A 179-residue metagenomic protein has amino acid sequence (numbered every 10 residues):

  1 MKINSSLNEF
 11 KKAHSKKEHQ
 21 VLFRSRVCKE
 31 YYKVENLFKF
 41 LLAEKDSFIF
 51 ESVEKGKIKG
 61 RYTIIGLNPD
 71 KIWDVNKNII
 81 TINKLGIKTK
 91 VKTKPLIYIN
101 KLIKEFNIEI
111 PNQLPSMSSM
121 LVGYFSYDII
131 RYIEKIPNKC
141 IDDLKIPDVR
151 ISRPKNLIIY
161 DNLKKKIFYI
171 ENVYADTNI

Functional and structural regions predicted by a protein language model:
M1-I179: Signature of the chorismate-utilizing enzyme
